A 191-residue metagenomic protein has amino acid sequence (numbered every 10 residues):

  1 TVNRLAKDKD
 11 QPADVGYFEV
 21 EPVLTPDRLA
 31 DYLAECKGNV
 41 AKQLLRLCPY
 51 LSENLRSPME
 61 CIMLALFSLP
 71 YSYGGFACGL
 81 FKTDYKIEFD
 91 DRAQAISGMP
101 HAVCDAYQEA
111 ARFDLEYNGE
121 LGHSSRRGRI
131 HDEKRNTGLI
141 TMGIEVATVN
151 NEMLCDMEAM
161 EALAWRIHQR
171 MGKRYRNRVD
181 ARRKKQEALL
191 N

Functional and structural regions predicted by a protein language model:
T1-E21: Hydrophobic alpha-helical segments and helix pairs
Y17-N191: Surface segments flanking catalytic/ligand-binding clefts of nucleic-acid enzymes
